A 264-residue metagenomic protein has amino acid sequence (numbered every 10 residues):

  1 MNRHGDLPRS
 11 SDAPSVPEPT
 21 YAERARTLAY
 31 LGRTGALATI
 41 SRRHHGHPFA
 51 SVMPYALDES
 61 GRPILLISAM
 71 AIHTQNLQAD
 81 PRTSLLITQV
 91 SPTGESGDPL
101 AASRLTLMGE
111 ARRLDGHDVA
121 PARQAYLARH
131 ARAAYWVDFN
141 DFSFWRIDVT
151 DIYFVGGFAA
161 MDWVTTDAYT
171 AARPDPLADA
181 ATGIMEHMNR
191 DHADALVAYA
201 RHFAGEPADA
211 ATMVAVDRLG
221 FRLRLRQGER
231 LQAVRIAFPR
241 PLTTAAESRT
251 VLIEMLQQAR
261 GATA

Functional and structural regions predicted by a protein language model:
M1-A264: Binding-site signature for planar aromatic cofactors or substrates
